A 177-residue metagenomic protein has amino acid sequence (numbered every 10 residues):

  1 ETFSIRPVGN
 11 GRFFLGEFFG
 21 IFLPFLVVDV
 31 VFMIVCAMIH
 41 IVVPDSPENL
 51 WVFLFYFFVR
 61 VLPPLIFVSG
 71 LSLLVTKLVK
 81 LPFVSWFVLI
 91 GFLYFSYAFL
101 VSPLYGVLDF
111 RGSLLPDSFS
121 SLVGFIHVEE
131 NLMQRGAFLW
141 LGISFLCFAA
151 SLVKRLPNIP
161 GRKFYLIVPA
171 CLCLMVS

Functional and structural regions predicted by a protein language model:
T2-G11: Short helix-to-coil transition segments within interhelical loops that connect adjacent transmembrane helices
F14-K80, S113-Q134: Secretory targeting signals
F19, L23-V28, V88-F95, I167-C173: Hydrophobic alpha-helical membrane-interfacial segments at the cytosolic entry of transmembrane helices
I34-I39, I90-V101, L114-L115, C173-S177: Aromatic-anchored segments of alpha-helical transmembrane domains
R60-Y94, S151-P160: A structural motif at transmembrane helix-loop-helix junctions in multipass membrane proteins
Y94-R155: Membrane-embedded alpha-helical segments of integral membrane proteins
N158-S177: Internal/C-terminal transmembrane anchor helices
